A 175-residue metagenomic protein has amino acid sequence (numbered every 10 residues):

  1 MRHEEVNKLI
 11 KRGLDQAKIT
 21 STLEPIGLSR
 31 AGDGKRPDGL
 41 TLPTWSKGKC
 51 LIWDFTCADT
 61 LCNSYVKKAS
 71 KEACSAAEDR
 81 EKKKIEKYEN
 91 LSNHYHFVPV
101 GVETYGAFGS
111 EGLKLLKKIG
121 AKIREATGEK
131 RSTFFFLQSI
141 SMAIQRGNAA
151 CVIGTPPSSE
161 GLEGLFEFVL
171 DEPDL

Functional and structural regions predicted by a protein language model:
M1-L9: Metal-dependent nuclease catalytic cores that hydrolyze phosphodiester bonds in DNA/RNA, characterized by
K11-R12, Q16-A17, S21, P25-K35 (+2 more regions): Non-catalytic C-terminal interaction segments of nucleic acid-processing enzymes
R36-L40: Phosphate-end processing signature that detects enzymes handling 5′-triphosphorylated RNA and polyphosphate
